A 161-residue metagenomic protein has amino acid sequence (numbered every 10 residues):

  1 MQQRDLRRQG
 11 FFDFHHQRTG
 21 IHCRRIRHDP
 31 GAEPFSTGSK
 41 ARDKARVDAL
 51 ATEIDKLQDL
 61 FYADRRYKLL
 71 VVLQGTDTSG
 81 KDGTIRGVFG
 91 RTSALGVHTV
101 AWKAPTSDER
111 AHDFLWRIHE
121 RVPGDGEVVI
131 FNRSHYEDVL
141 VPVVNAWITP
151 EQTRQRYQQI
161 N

Functional and structural regions predicted by a protein language model:
R4-N161: Glycine-rich phosphate-binding loop of ATP-dependent small-molecule kinases
